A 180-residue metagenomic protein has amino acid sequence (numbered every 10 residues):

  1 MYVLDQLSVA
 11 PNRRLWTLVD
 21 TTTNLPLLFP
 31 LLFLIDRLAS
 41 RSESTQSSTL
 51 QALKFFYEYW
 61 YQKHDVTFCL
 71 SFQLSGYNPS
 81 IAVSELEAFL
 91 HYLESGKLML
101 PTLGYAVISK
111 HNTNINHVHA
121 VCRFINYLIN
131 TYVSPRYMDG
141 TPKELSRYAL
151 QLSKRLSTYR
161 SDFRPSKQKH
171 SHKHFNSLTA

Functional and structural regions predicted by a protein language model:
M1-S134: Charge-rich, intrinsically disordered N-terminal extensions that act as flexible nucleic-acid engagement or regulatory
C122, M138-S157: Long, hydrophobic, well-ordered secondary-structure blocks that form the structural core and pocket-lining surfaces
Q151-A180: Long, amphipathic, Lys/Arg-enriched alpha-helical "connector/arm" segment
